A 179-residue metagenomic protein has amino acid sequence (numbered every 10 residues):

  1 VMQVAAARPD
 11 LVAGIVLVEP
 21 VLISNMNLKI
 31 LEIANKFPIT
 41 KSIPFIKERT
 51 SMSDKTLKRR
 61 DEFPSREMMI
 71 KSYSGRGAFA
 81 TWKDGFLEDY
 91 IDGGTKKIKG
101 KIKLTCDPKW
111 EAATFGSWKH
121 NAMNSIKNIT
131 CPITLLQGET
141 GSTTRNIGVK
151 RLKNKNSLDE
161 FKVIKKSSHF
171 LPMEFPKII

Functional and structural regions predicted by a protein language model:
V1-A34: Conserved hydrolase catalytic core segment
V12, L158-D159, S167: Core-facing hydrophobic residues within beta-strands of well-ordered domains
I23, T143, F170: Active-site loop signature of alpha/beta-hydrolase-fold enzymes
M26-L31, I147-V149, E174-F175: Short aromatic-enriched loop/helix-cap "lid" or pocket-rim segments at secondary-structure transitions that line
I30-K99, T114: Helix-rich cap/lid subdomain of alpha/beta-hydrolase
D84-N154, E160-V163: Conserved serine/cysteine hydrolase catalytic core
I164-P176: Catalytic histidine-centered segment of alpha/beta-hydrolase-like enzymes
